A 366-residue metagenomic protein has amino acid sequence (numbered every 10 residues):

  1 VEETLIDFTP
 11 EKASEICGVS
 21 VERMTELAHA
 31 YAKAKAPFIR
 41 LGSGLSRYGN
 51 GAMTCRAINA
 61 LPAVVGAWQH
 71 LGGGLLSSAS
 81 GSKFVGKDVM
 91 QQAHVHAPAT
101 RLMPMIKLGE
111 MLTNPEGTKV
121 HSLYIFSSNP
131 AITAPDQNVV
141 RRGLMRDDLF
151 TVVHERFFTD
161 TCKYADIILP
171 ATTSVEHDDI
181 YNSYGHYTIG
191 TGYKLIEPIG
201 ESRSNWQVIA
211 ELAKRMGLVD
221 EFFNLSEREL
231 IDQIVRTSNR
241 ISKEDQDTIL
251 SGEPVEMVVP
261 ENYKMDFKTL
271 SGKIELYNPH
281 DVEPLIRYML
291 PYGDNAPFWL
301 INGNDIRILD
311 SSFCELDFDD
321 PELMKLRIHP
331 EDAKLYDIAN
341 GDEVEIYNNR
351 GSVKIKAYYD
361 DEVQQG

Functional and structural regions predicted by a protein language model:
V1-A34: Long, well-ordered, tryptophan-enriched scaffold segments
T4-K12, D88-V89, A93, K119-V120: Gly-rich Lys/Arg/Thr-decorated short loops/hinges at beta-loop-alpha junctions or inter-strand turns that position
F8-K12, R40-L45, I189-E197: Flexible glycine/proline-enriched surface loops and loop-helix/loop-strand junctions
S14-I16, L27, I39-G44, L71-S78 (+4 more regions): Short coil/turn segments at secondary-structure boundaries
E22, Y31-G117, K268, E275: A glycine-rich, hydrophobic/aromatic-adjacent loop/helix-cap motif
G74-V85, L225-N239, R350: A glycine-rich phosphate-binding loop feature that marks nucleotide/adenosyl-phosphate handling sites
Q92-I199, I234-G366: A cross-kingdom feature strongest in bacterial/archaeal respiratory oxidoreductases
W206-F222: Non-catalytic, well-ordered alpha-helical segments in soluble enzyme domains
